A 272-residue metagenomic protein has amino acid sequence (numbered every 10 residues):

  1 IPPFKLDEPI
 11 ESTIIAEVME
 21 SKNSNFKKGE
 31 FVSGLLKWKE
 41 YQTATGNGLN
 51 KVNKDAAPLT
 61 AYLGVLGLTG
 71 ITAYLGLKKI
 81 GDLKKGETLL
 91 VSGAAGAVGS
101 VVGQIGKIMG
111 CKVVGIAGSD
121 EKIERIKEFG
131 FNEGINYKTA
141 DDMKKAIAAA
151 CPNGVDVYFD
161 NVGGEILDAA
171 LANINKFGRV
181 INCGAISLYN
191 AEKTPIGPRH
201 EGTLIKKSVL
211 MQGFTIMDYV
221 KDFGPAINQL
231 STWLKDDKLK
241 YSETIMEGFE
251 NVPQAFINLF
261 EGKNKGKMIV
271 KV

Functional and structural regions predicted by a protein language model:
I1-W38: Glycine-rich beta-strand-centered segment in the early N-terminal region that forms part of a ligand/cofactor-binding
N25-F26, L83, I174: Short, well-ordered loop/turn sites that connect or cap secondary structure elements
L35-G48, D222: A structural motif shared across PLP-dependent enzymes of the aminotransferase-like
K39-E40, G118-K127, T194-E201: Short, glycine/polar-rich helix-capping loops at beta-to-alpha or helix-loop-helix junctions that flank or form
L63-A140: Mid-domain Rossmann-like dinucleotide-binding core that forms the NAD(H)/NADP(H) cofactor-binding site
M109, E165-L239, V272: Glycine-rich phosphate-binding loop and adjacent beta-alpha segment of Rossmann(oid) nucleotide-cofactor-binding
D141-P152: Short amphipathic alpha-helix with an adjacent loop that forms part of the alpha/beta core around
K238-I245, P253-V272: C-terminal capping/lid region of NAD(P)-dependent oxidoreductase domains
